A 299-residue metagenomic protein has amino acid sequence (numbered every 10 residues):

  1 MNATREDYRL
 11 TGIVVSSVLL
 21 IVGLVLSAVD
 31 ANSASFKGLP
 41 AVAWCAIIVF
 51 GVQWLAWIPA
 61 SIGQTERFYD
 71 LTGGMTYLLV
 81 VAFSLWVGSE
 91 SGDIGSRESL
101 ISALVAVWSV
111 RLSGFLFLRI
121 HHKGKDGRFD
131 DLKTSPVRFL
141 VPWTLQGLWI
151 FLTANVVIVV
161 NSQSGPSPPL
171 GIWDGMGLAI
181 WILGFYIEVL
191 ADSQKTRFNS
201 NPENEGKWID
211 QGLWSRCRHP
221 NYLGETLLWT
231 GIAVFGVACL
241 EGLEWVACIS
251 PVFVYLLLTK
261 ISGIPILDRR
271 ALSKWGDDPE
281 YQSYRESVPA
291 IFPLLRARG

Functional and structural regions predicted by a protein language model:
M1-D7: Short, Lys/Arg-rich N-terminal segment immediately upstream of the first membrane anchor
N2, W54-T65, G114-H121: C-terminal ends of transmembrane helices
D7-A34, W44, V49, Q53 (+4 more regions): Hydrophobic transmembrane alpha-helices
L39-W44, S61-Y69, S215-P220: Short, amphipathic, aromatic/basic-enriched membrane-interface segments that mark the entry/exit of transmembrane
I62, H122-K125, K195-N201: Membrane-interfacial helix termini and the short, flexible loops that connect transmembrane helices in multi-pass
T65-L79, K125-P142, K207-W214: Juxtamembrane helix-capping/reentrant segments at transmembrane boundaries
S109-V157: Hydrophobic alpha-helical segments and helix pairs
